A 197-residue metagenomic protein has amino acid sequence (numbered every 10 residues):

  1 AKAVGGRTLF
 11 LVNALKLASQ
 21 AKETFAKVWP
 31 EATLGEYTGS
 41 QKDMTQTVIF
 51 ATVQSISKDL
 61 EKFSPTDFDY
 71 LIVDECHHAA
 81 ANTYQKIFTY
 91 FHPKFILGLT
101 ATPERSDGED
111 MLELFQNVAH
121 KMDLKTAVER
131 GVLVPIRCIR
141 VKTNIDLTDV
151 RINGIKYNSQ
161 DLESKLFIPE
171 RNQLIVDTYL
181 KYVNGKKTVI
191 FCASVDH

Functional and structural regions predicted by a protein language model:
A1-G6: Walker A/P-loop NTP-binding motif
R7-A14, K187-S194: Conserved RecA-like ASCE P-loop NTPase motor core of nucleic-acid helicases/translocases
T8, L15-S40: Conserved helix-turn-beta segment of the N-terminal RecA-like "Helicase ATP-binding" lobe in SF1/SF2 helicases
L15-L17, Q41-K42, S55-S57, H77-H78 (+5 more regions): Conserved nucleotide-binding/hydrolysis micro-motifs of P-loop NTPases
G39-Y70, A81-K86: Conserved helix/coil segment N-terminal to the catalytic DExD/H
L71, E75-H77: Conserved Walker B
H77-I139: Post-DEXD/H (motif II) to motif III coupling segment of the RecA-like Helicase ATP-binding lobe
V118-V189: Conserved interdomain linker/interface between the two RecA-like ATPase lobes of SF2 helicase motors
